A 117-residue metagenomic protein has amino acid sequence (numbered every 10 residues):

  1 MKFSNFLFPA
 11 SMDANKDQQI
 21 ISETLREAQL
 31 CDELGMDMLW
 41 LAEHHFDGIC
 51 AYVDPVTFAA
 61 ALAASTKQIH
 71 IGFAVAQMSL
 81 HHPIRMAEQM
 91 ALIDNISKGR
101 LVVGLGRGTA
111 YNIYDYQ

Functional and structural regions predicted by a protein language model:
M1-F73: N-terminal beta1-alpha1-beta2 module of alpha/beta enzyme domains
K2-Q19, S79-Q117: Flexible, glycine-rich active-site loops centered on histidine and acidic residues that chelate a metal or position
